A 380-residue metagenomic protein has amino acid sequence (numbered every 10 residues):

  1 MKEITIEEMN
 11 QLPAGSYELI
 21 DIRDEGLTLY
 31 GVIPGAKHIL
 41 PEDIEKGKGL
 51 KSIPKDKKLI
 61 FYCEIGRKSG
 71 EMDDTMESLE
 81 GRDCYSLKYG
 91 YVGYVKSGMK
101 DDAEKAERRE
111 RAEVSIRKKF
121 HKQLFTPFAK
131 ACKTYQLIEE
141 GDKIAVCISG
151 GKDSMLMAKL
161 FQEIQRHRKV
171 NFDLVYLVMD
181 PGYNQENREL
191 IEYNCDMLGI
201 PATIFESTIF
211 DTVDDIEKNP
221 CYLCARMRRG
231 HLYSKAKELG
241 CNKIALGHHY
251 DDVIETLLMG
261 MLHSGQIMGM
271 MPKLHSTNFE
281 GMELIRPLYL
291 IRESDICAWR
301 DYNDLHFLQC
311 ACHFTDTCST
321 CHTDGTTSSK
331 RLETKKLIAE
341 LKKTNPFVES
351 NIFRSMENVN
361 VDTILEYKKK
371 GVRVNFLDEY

Functional and structural regions predicted by a protein language model:
M1-N10, A14-E18, D24-K58, E64-K118 (+1 more regions): Rhodanese-like catalytic fold shared by cysteine-dependent sulfurtransferases and DSP/PTP-type phosphatases
L19, F61, S86, V146 (+3 more regions): Structural beta-sheet core signal
T28-L29, V95, D211-E217, C318-T320: A short acidic, helix-capping loop that chelates divalent metal ions and anchors anionic groups
R67, V178-Q185, H313-C318: Short histidine/acidic/glycine/proline-rich micro-motifs that form metal- and phosphate-coordinating active-site loops
E104-M259, H263-M271, S294-Y302: ATP-dependent adenylation/nucleotidyltransferase module used to activate substrates
D252-E333, L337-I338: Catalytic subdomain that performs nucleotidyl-dependent activation
L305-Y380: The feature marks non-catalytic terminal segments
